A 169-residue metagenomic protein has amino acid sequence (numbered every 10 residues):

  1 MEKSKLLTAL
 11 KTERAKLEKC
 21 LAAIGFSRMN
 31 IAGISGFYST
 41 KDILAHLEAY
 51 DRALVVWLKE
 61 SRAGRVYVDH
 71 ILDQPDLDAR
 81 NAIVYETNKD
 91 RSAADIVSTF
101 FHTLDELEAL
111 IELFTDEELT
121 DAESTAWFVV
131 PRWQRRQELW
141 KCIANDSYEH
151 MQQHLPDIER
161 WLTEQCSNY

Functional and structural regions predicted by a protein language model:
M1-K16: Extreme N-terminal tail/first-helix region
K3, E86-D90, R136-W140: A short, mixed-charge helix-start or loop-turn motif at secondary-structure junctions
K5, I31, V84, D95 (+1 more regions): Conserved short-loop catalytic and cofactor-binding motifs
L7-L10, A93-F100, A144-S147: Hydrophobic packing residues in well-ordered alpha-helices of helical domains and bundles
R14-G25, D51-V55, K59, F101-T115 (+2 more regions): Structural signal for well-ordered, non-membrane alpha-helices
N30-A79, A122-Y169: Short, contiguous alpha-helical
A79-D121: Acidic/histidine-rich alpha-helical segments that form the ligand environment of transition-metal centers
